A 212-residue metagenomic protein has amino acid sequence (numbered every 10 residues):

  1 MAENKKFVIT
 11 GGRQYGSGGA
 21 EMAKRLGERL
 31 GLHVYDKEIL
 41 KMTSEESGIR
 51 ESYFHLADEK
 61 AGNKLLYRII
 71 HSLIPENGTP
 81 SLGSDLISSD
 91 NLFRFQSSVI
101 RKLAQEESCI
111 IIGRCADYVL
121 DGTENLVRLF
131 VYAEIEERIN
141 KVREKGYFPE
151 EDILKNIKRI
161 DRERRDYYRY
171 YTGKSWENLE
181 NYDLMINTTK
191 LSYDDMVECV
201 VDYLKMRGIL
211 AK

Functional and structural regions predicted by a protein language model:
N4-R13, E107: Pre-Walker A (Motif I) flank of P-loop NTPase domains
G11-K24: Glycine-rich phosphate-binding P-loop
H33-S44: Short beta-strand-centered segment that lines the nucleotide-binding/catalytic pocket of NTP-utilizing
S44-S108: ATP-dependent small-molecule kinase phosphotransfer cores that center on conserved nucleotide phosphate-binding segments
N63-I69, P75, P149-Y193: Small-molecule kinase domains that catalyze NTP-dependent phosphoryl transfer to phosphate-bearing small molecules
L103, C115-G122: RNA pseudouridine synthases
G122-K145, P149-I160: Conserved phosphate-donor/acceptor-positioning beta-strand/loop module used by diverse small-molecule
